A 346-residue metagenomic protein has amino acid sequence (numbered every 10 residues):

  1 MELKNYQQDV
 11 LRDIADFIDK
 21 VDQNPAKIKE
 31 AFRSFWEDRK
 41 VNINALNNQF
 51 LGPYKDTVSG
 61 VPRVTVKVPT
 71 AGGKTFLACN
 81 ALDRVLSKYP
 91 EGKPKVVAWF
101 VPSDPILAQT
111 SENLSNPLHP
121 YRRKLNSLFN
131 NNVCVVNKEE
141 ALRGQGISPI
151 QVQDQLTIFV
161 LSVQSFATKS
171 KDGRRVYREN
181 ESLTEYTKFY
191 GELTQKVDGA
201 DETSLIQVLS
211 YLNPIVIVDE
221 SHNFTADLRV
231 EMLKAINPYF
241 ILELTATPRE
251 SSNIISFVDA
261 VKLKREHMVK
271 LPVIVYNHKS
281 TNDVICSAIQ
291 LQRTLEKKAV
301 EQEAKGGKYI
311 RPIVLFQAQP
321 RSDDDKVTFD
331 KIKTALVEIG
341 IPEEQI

Functional and structural regions predicted by a protein language model:
M1-R39, Q153, L242: N-terminal accessory segments
R33-V58: Pre-Walker A adenine-sensing motif
P53-K55, S59-T65, K95, R311-V314: Pre-Walker A (Motif I) flank of P-loop NTPase domains
V58-A81: Walker A/P-loop
T75-S87, K95, D104, A108-E112 (+1 more regions): Signature of the SF2 helicase/ATPase Hel1-core->accessory helical subdomain module
K93-F129, C134, S162-S165, Q319 (+1 more regions): Conserved Walker A/P-loop ATP-binding site and its immediately adjacent core in helicase/helicase-like ATPase domains
R122-G191, Q195-V197: Inter-Walker segment of RecA-like/P-loop motor cores
I254-I346: Conserved interdomain linker/interface between the two RecA-like ATPase lobes of SF2 helicase motors
